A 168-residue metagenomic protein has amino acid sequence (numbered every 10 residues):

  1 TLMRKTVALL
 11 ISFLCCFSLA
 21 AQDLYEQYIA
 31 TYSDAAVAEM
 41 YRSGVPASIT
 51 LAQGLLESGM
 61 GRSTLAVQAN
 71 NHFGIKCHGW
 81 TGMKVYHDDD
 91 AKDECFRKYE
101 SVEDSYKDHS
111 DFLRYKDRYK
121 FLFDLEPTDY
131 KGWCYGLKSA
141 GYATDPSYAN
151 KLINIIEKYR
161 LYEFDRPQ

Functional and structural regions predicted by a protein language model:
T1-L24: Bacterial Sec-dependent N-terminal signal peptides
L19-Q168: Catalytic cores of secreted/periplasmic lytic hydrolases that degrade extracellular macromolecules
